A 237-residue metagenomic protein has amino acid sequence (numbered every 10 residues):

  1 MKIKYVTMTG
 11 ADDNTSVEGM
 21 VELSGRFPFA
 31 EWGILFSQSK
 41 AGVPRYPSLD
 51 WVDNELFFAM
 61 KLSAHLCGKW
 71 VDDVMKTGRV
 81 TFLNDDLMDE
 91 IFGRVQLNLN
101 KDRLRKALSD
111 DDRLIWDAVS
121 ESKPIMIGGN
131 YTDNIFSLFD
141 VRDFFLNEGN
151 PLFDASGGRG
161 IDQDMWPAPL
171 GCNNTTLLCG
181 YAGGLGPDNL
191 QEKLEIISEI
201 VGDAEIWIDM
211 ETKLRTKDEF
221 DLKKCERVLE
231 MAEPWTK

Functional and structural regions predicted by a protein language model:
M1-Q96, D102-D112, I125, N134-F136 (+4 more regions): Conserved N-terminal beta1-alpha1 strand-loop-helix module at the mouth
D112-R113, A118: Long, acidic/serine-threonine-rich intrinsically disordered regions with weak helical/coil propensity that act as
V119-S120, P124-G128: A fold-level detector for beta-propeller and closely related beta-sheet-rich head/sensor domains
N150-D154: Hydrophobic, well-ordered beta-alpha structural blocks that scaffold small-molecule cofactor pockets
S156, E211: Anionic group-transfer/hydrolysis microenvironments
W207-D209: General marker for long, soluble alpha-helical cores
